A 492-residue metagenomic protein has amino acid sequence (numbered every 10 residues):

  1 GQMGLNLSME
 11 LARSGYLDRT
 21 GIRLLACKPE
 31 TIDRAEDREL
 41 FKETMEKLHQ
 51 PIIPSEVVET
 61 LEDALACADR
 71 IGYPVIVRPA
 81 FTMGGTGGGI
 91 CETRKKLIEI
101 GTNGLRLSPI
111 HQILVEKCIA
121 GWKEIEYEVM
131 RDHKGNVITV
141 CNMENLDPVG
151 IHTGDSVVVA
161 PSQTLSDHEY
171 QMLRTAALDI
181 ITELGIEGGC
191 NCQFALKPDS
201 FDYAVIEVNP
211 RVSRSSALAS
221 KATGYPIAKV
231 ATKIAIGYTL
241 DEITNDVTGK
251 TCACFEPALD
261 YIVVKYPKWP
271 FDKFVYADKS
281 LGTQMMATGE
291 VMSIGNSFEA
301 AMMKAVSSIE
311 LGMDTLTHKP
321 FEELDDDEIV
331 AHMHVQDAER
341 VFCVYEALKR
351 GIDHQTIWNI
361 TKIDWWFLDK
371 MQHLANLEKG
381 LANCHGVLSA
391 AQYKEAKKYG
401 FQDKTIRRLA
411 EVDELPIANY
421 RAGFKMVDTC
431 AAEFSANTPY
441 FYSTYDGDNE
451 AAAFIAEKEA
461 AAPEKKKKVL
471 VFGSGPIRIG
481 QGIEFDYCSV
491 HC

Functional and structural regions predicted by a protein language model:
G1, L5, I22-L24, T44-H49 (+5 more regions): ATP-dependent carboxylate activation and anion-phosphoryl transfer catalytic cores that bind Mg-ATP to form
G1-E36, P51-V57, K466, R478-F485: A short, GP-enriched loop/loop-strand-helix hinge that lies immediately N-terminal to, or at the N-terminal rim
S14, D364, L374-E378, D413 (+1 more regions): The DNA-recognition helices of helix-turn-helix-type DNA-binding domains
R19-G88: A conserved helix-loop-beta module that forms one wall/lid of the active-site cleft in ATP-utilizing catalytic domains
T31-I32, F81-G84, R211-S215, P476-I479: A short, flexible beta-alpha/helix-coil linker loop
N359-D369, R408-N419: Short, basic interhelical loop/turn and adjoining N-cap of the next helix at nucleic-acid- or acidic-partner-contacting
A396-Y399, T405-L409: Extended, domain-scale alpha-helical bundle/helix-rich regions
A418-C492: Non-catalytic terminal/interface segments that mediate subunit docking, oligomerization, and allosteric communication
